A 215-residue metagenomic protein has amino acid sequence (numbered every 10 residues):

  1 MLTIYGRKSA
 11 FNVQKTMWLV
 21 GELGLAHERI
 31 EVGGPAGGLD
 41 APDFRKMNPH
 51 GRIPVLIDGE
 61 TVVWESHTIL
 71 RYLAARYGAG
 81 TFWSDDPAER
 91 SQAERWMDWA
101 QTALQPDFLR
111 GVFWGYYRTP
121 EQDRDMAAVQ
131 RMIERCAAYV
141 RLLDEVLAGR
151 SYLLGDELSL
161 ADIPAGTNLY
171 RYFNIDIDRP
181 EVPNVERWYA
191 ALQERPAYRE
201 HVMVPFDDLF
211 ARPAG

Functional and structural regions predicted by a protein language model:
M1-Q130, D144: GST-like domain detector, emphasizing the conserved glutathione-binding G-site in the N-terminal thioredoxin-like
R29, D156, E181, H201-V202: A generic structural-conservation signal
G34-P35, A161, F206-D207: Conserved beta-strand edge residues that scaffold enzyme active sites
T68, N184, A197: Residue-level recognition of oxygen-bearing side chains
A74, N168-L169, V202: Active-site-flanking alpha-helical
A100-E194: GST-like fold's C-terminal all-alpha helical module
Y198-G215: Terminal-tail/helix-coil boundary detector
